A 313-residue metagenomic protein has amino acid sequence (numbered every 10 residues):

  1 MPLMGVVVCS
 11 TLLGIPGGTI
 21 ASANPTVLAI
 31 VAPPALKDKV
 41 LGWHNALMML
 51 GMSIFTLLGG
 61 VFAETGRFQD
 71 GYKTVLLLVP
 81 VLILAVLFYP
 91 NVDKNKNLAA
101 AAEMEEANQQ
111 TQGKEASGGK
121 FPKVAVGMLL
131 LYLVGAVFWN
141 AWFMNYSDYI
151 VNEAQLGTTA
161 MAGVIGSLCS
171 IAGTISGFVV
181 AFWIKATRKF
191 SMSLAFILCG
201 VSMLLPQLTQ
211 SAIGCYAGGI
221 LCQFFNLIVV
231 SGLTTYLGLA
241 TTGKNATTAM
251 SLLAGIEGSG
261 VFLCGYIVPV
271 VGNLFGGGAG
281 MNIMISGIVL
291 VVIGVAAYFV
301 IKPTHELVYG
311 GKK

Functional and structural regions predicted by a protein language model:
M4-T19, G214-I228: Hydrophobic core of transmembrane alpha-helices in multi-pass small-molecule transporters, especially MFS/SLC-type
T11-L47: Cytoplasmic helix-loop-helix junction between adjacent transmembrane helices in 12-TM secondary transporters
W43-N91: Helix-loop-helix hairpin linking two adjacent transmembrane segments in secondary transporters
N91-E115, E306-K312: Flexible cytoplasmic inter-helical loops of multi-pass small-molecule transporters
A125-G163: Extracytoplasmic gate region of multi-pass secondary transporters
S176-R188: Helix-to-loop junctions at the C-terminal end of transmembrane segments in multipass secondary transporters
K189-L233: C-terminal transmembrane helical hairpin of 12-TM major facilitator-type secondary transporters
G243-G276: A late C-terminal transmembrane helix in Major Facilitator Superfamily
